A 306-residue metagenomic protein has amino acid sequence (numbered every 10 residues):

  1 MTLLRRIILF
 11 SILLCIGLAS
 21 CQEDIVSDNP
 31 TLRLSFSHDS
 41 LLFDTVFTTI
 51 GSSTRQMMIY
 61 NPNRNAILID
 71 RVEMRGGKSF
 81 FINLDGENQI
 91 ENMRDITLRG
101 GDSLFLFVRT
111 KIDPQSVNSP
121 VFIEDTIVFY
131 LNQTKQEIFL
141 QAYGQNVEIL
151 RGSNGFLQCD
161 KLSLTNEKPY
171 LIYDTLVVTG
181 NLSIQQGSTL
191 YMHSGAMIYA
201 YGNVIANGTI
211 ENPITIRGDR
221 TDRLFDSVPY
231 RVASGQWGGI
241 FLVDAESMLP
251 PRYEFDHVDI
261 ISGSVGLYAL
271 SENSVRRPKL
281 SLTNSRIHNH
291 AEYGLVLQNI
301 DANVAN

Functional and structural regions predicted by a protein language model:
M1-I8: Bacterial N-terminal signal peptides that target proteins for export
L18-S20: C-terminal motif of bacterial Sec signal peptides marking the signal peptidase cleavage site
I25-S27, L34-T45, I50-S52, Q56 (+1 more regions): Beta-strand/loop edge motif enriched in small/polar residues
S52-S53, R64-I69: Short acidic/proline- and small/hydrophobic-mixed sequence motifs that coincide with surface turns and coil-to-beta
I59-N63: Asparagine-centered strand-capping/turn motif at beta-strand->loop junctions
E73-N92: Short, solvent-exposed loop/linker segments at beta-strand-coil boundaries, enriched for Pro/Gly and Ser/Thr
